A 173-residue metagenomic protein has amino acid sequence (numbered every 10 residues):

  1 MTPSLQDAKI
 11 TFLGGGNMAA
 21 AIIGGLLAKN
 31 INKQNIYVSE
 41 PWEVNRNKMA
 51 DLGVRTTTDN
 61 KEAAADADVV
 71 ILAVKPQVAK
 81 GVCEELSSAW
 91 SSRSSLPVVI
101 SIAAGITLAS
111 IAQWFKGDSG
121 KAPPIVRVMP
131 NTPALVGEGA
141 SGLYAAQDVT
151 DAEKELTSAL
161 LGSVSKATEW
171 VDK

Functional and structural regions predicted by a protein language model:
M1-D66, E138: NAD(P)+-binding Rossmann beta1-loop-alpha1 motif at the extreme N-terminus of oxidoreductases
N17, E43-V44, Q77-V78, I106 (+1 more regions): Short alpha-helical
I23-G24, K80, A112, S158: Predominant activation on well-ordered alpha-helical scaffold segments within soluble catalytic domains
E40, T58, V126-P130, V171-D172: Short loop/edge segments at beta-strand edges and connector loops that shape dinucleotide/nucleotide cofactor-binding
L52, N60-A65, V69-L72, P76-L143: Rossmann-like NAD(P)(H) cofactor-binding subdomain of soluble oxidoreductases
R55, V69, A167: Residue-level detector of anion-binding/catalytic polar loops
S110-P124, A140-K173: Internal alpha-helical scaffold of NAD(P)-dependent oxidoreductase catalytic cores
